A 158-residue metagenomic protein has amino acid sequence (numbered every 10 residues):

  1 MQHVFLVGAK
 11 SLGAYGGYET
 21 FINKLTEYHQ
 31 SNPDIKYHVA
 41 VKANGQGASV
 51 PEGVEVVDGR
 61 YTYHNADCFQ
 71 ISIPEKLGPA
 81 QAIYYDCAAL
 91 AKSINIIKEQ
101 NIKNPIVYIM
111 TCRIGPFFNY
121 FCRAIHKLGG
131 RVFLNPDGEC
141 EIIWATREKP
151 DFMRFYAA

Functional and structural regions predicted by a protein language model:
M1-F5: Extreme N-terminal starter segment of soluble prokaryotic enzymes
L6-Y15, Y28-Q81, R113: N-terminal strand-loop element at the rim of the active site of nucleotide-sugar-dependent glycosyltransferases
G16, S49-P51, F117-F121, W144-A145: Short glycine-/acidic-enriched loop or helix-start segments at secondary-structure transitions that form or flank
G17-L25, Y85, F155: Conserved alpha-helical elements of sugar-nucleotide-dependent glycosyltransferases
N32-H38, I102-K103, G129-G130: A generic structural motif
Q81-K92, P105-G130, L134-E141: An aromatic- and histidine-rich active-site surface loop
I96-P105: Glycine-rich phosphate-binding loop signature in dinucleotide/nucleotide-binding domains
G130-R131, E141-A158: Nucleotide-sugar donor phosphate/pyrophosphate-binding loop at the beta->alpha transition of glycosyltransferases
